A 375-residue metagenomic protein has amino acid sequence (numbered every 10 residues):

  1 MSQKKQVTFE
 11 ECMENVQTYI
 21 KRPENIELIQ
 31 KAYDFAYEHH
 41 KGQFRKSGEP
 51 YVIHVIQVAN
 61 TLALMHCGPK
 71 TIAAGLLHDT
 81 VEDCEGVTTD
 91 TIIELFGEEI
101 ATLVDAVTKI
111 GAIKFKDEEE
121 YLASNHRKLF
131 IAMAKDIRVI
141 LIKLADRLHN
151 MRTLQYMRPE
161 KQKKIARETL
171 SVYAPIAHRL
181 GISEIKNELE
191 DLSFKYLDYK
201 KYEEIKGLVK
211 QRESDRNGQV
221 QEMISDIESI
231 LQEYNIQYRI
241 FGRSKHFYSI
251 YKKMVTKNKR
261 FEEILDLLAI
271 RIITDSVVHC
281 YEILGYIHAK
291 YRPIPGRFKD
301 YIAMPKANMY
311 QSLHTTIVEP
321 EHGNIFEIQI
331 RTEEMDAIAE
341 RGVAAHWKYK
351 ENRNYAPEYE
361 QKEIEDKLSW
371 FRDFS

Functional and structural regions predicted by a protein language model:
M1-M309, L313-F326, R331-S375: Active-site helical microenvironments for divalent-metal-assisted chemistry
